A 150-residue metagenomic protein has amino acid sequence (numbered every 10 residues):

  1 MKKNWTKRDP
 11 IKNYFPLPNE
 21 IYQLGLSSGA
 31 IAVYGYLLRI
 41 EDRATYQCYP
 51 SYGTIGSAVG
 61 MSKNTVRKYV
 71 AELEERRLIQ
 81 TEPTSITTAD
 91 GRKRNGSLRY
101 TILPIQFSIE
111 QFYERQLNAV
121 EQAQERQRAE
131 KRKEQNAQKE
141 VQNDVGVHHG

Functional and structural regions predicted by a protein language model:
M1-T6, E75, L98-G150: Charged low-complexity intrinsically disordered patches
M1-T65, A71, K93, H149: Short recognition helix of helix-turn-helix/winged-helix DNA-binding domains
N13, Y22, A44, G60 (+4 more regions): Amphipathic alpha-helical interaction segments
P18, D42, S51, T81 (+2 more regions): Alpha-helix initiation/capping motif
S51, T84-E110: Short, cationic-aromatic polyanion-contact patches
T65-K68, R76-L78: Elongated alpha-helical scaffolds
E75-I86: A short, conserved structural fragment
